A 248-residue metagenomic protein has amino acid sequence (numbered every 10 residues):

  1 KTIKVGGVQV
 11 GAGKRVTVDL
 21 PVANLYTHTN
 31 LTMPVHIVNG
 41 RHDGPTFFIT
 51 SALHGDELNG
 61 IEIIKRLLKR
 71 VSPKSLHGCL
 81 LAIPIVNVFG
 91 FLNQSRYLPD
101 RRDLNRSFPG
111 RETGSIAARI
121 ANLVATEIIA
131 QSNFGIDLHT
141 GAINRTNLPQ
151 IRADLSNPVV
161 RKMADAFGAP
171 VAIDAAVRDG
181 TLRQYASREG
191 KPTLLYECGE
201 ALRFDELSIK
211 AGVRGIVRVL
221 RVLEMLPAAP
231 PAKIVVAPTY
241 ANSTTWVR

Functional and structural regions predicted by a protein language model:
K1-R248: Structured catalytic-domain cores with a bias toward divalent-metal coordination
